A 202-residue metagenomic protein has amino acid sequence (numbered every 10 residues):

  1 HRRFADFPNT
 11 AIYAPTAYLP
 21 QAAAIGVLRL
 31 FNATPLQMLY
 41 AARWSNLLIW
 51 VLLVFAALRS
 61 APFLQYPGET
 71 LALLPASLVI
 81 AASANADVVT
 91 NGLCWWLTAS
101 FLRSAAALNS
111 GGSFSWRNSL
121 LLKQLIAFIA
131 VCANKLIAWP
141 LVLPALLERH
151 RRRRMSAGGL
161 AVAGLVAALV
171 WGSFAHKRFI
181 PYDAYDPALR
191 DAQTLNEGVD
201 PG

Functional and structural regions predicted by a protein language model:
H1-A41, A188: Interfacial juxtamembrane loops and adjacent helix segments that form the catalytic/substrate-binding surfaces
N32-V51, G202: Membrane-interface anchor segments at the N-terminal boundary of transmembrane helices in multi-pass membrane enzymes
A33-L36, F55-L78, G112: Transmembrane-helix signature of polytopic, membrane-embedded enzymes that assemble or transfer cell-envelope glycans
W50, T90-T98: Hydrophobic core segments of transmembrane alpha-helices in multi-pass, intramembrane catalytic enzymes
A61, L97-K123: Membrane-interface transmembrane helices that cradle and orient dolichyl/undecaprenyl
V79, S119-L136, L141-L147: Membrane-interface alpha helices of multi-pass inner-membrane proteins
S83-T90: Short acidic/glycine- and proline-prone juxtamembrane loop motifs at membrane-interface regions of multi-pass membrane
A138, P144-G202: Membrane-lumen/periplasm interface segments of specific transmembrane helices in polyprenyl phosphate-linked
